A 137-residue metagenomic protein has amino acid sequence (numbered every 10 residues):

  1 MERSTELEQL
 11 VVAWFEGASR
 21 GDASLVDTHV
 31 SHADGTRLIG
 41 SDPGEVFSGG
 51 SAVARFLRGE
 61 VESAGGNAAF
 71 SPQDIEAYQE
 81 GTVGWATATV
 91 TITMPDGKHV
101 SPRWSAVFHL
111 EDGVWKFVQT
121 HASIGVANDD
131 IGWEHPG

Functional and structural regions predicted by a protein language model:
M1-H32, I131, H135-G137: Short, low-complexity N-terminal intrinsically disordered segments enriched in polar/charged residues
S4-T5, A23-G81: A solvent-exposed, acidic/Ser-Thr-rich amphipathic alpha-helical stretch
A13-G17, D42-E45, I92: Short histidine/acidic/glycine/proline-rich micro-motifs that form metal- and phosphate-coordinating active-site loops
V26, V30, L38-S41, G84-M94 (+1 more regions): Short, well-ordered beta-strand segments in beta-rich or mixed alpha/beta enzyme and ligand-binding folds
L57, P72-A77, T89-I92, R103-H109 (+1 more regions): Hydrophobic/aromatic beta-strand elements that line small-molecule binding cavities or substrate pockets in beta-rich
F70-P72, T87, F117: Hydrophobic residues on conserved beta-strands that form the core of alpha/beta folds
W85, S101-I131: Short beta-strand edge/turn micro-motifs at domain boundaries
